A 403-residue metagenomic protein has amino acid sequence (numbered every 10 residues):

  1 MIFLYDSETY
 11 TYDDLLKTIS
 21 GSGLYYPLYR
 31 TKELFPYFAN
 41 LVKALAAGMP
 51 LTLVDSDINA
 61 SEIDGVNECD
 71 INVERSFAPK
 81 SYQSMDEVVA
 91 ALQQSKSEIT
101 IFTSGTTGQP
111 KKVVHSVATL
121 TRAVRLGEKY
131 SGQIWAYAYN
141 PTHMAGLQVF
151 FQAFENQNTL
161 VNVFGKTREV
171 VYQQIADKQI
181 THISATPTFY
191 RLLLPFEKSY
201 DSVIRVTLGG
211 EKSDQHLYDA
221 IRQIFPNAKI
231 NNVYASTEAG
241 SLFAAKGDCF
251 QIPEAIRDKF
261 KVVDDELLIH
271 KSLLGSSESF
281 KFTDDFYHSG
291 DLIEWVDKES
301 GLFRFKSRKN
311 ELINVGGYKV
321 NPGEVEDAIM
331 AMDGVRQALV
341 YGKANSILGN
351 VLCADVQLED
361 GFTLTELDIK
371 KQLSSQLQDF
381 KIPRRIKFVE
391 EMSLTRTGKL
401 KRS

Functional and structural regions predicted by a protein language model:
M1, K32, K80-F102, K129-W135: Conserved pre-ATP/AMP-binding loop-to-beta segment of ANL
M1-L24, I63, S76-A78, H115-A118: Conserved AMP-binding/adenylate-forming core of the ANL superfamily
A90, S97-R125: Conserved AMP-binding A3 loop
T121-I134, T142-H182: Conserved AMP-binding/adenylation subdomain of ANL enzymes
L194-F250: Gly/Ser/Thr-rich phosphate-binding loop
K261-E294, S300-L302, Y318-V320: Conserved ATP/PPi-binding loop(s) of AMP-dependent carboxylate-activating enzymes
G290-K381: AMP-binding/adenylate-forming catalytic core of the ANL superfamily
L377-K399: AMP-binding/adenylate-forming catalytic domain of the ANL superfamily
